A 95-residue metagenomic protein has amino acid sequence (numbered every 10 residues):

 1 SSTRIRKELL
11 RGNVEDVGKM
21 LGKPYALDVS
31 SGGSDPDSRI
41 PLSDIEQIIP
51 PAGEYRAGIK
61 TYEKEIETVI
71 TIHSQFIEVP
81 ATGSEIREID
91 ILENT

Functional and structural regions predicted by a protein language model:
S1-P36: Anionic-ligand-binding alpha/beta catalytic cores of soluble enzymes and soluble regulatory domains that recognize
L27, G32-T95: Phosphate/ribose-recognition catalytic cores of enzymes acting on nucleotide-derived substrates
